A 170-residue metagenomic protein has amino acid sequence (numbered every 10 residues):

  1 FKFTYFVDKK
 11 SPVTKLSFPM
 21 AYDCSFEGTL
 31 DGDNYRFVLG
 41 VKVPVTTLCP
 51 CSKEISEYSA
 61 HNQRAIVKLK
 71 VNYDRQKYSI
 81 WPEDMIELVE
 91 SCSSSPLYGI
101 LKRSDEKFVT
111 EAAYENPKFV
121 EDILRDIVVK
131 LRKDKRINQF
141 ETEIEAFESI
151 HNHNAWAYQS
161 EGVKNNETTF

Functional and structural regions predicted by a protein language model:
F1-F170: N-terminal intrinsically disordered, cationic/polar leader segments that include organellar targeting peptides
